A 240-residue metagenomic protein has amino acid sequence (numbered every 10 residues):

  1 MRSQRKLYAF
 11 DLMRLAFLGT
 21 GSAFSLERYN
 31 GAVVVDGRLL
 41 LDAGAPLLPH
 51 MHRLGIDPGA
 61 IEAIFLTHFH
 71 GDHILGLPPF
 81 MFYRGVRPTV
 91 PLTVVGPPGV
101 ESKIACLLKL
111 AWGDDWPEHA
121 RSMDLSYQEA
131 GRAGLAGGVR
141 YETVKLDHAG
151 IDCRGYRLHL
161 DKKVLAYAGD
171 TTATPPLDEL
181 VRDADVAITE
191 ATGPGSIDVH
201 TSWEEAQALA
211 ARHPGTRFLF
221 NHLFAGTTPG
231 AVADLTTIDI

Functional and structural regions predicted by a protein language model:
R2-A166, E179, T216, P229-D239: Binuclear metal-dependent hydrolase catalytic cores
T172-I240: Cap/insert and terminal regions of metallo-dependent hydrolase folds
